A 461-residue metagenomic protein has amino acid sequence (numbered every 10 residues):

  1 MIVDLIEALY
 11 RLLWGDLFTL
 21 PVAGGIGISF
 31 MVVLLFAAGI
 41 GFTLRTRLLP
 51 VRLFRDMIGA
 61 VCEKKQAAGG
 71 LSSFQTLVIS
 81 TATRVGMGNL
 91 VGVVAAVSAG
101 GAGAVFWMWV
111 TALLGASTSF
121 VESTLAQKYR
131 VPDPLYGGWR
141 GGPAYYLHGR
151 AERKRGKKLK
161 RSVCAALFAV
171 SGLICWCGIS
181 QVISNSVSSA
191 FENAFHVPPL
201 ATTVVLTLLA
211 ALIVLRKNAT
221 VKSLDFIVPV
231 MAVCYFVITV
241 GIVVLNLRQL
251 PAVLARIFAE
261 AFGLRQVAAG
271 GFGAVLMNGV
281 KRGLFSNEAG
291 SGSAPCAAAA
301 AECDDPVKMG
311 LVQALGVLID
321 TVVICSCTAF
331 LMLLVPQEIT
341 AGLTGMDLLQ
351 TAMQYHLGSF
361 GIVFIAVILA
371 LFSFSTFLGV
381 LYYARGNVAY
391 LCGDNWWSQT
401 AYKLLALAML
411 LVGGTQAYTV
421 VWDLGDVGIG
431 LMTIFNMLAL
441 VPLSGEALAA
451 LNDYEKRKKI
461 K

Functional and structural regions predicted by a protein language model:
M1-M87, V97-A104, G115, A439-K461: N-terminal alpha-helical transmembrane segments of multi-pass membrane transport and channel/translocase proteins
L34, A38, F42-R45, L49-I58 (+8 more regions): Membrane-interface loop-to-helix entry segments
A38-T43, L114-W139, A144, H148-N185 (+3 more regions): Helix-loop-helix module between adjacent transmembrane segments
R45-P50, N89-V93, C175-S188, A210-S223 (+4 more regions): Transmembrane helix-loop junctions in multi-pass membrane proteins
L48-S73, A95, G101-A102, S117-L159 (+3 more regions): Flexible loop linkers connecting adjacent transmembrane helices in multi-pass alpha-helical membrane transporters
A67-A99, L125-K128, L135-R150, V163 (+2 more regions): Alpha-helical membrane segments and immediately flanking helix-loop junctions that form or couple to the substrate/ion
L114-E122, T202-K217, V228-R248, K281-L284 (+2 more regions): Selective recognition of specific alpha-helical transmembrane segments in multi-pass small-molecule
E122-P134, V240-R256, G270, A300-C303 (+1 more regions): Extracellular/periplasmic helix-exit of transmembrane alpha-helices
